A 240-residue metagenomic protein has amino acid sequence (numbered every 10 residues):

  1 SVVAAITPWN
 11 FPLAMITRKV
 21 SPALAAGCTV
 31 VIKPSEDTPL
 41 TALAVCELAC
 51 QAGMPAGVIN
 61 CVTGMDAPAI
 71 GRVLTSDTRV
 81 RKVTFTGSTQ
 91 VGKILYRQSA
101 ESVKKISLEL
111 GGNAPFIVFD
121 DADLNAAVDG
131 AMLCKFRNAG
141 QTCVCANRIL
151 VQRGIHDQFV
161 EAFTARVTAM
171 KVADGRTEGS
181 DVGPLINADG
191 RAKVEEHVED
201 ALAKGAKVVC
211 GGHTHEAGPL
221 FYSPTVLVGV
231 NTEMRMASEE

Functional and structural regions predicted by a protein language model:
S1-A126: Rossmann-like NAD(P) dinucleotide-binding subdomain of oxidoreductase/dehydrogenase enzymes
K82, Q90-R235: ALDH superfamily catalytic-core signature
